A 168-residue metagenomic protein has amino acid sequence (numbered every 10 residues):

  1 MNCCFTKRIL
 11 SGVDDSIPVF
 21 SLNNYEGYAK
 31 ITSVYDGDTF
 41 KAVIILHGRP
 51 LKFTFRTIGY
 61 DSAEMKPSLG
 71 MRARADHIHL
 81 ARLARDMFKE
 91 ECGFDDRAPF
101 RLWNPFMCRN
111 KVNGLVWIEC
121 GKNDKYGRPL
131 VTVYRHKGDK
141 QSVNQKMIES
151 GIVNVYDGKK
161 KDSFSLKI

Functional and structural regions predicted by a protein language model:
M1-I168: Small beta-barrel nucleic-acid-binding modules, primarily SNase/OB-fold domains and secondarily Tudor-like barrels
